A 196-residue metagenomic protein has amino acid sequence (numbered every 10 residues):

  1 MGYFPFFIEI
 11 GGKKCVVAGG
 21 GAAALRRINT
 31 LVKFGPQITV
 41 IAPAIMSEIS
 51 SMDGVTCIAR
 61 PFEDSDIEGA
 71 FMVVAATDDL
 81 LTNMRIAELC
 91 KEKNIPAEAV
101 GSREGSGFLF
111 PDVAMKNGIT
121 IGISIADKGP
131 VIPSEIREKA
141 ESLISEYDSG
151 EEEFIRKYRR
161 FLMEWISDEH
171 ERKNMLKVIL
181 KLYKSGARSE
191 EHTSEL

Functional and structural regions predicted by a protein language model:
M1-A44, I49-M52, C57: Hydrophobic, well-ordered beta-alpha structural blocks that scaffold small-molecule cofactor pockets
G12, E68-G69: Alpha-helix C-terminal capping/helix-to-coil transition sites in glycosyltransferase folds
G21-A23, L81, D127: Residue-level detector of alpha-helix initiation sites
T39, A70-D79, I119-K128: Short beta-strand and adjoining strand-loop segment in the mid-core of the Rossmann-like NAD(P)-dependent dehydrogenase
R60-D64: Conserved SAM/SAH-binding loop
M72-A76, N83-L109: ADP-ribose/adenylate-binding Rossmann-like module
A99-S149: E1/E1-like adenylate-forming module used to activate ubiquitin-like modifiers and sulfur-carrier proteins
D127-E190, S194: An accessory alpha-helical subdomain
